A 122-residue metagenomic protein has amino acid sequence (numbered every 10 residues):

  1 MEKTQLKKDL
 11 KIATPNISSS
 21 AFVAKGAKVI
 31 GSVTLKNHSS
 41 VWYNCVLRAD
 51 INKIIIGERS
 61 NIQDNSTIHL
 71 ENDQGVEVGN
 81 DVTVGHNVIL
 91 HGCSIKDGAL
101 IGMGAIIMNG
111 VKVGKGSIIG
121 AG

Functional and structural regions predicted by a protein language model:
M1-S20, G26, S32: Terminal amphipathic alpha-helical/low-complexity segments used for targeting or macromolecular assembly
S19, A24-K25, I30-G31, K36-N37 (+13 more regions): Left-handed beta-helix
I54: A short, polar/charged loop-to-alpha-helix boundary motif
